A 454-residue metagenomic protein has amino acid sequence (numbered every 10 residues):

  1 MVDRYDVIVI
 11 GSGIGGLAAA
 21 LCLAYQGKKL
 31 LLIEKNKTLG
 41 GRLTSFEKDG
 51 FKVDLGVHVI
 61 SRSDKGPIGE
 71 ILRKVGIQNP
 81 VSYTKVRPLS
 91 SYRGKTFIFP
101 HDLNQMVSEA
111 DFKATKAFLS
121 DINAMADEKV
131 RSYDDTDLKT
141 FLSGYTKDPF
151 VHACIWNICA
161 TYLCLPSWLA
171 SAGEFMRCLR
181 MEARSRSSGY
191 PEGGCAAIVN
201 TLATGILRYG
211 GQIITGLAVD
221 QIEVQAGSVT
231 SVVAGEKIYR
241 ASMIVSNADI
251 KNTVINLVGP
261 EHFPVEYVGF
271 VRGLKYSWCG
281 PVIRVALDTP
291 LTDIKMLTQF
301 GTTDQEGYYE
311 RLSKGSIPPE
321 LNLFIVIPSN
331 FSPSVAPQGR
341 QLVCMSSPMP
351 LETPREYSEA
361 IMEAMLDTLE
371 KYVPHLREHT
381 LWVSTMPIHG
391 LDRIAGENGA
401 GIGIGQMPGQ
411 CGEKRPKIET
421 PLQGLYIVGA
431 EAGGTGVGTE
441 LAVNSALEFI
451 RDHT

Functional and structural regions predicted by a protein language model:
V7-L32: N-terminal Rossmann-like FAD-binding beta1-loop-alpha1 element of flavoenzymes
Y25-D49: Glycine-rich FAD pyrophosphate-binding loop
F46-E47, L55-L89: N-terminal FAD cofactor-binding segment of flavoenzymes
P88-G173: Rossmann-like flavin
C154-Y162, F324, H375-T435: A glycine-rich dinucleotide-binding beta-alpha-beta segment and adjacent secondary-structure elements that constitute
C178-V229, G235: Helical element adjacent to the flavin cofactor pocket in flavoenzyme catalytic cores
D220-P337: Mid-domain catalytic core of redox enzymes that form a hydrophobic substrate pocket/lid adjacent to a catalytic redox
N322-I325, S329-G405: FAD-dependent oxidoreductase catalytic-site/capping-region signature
